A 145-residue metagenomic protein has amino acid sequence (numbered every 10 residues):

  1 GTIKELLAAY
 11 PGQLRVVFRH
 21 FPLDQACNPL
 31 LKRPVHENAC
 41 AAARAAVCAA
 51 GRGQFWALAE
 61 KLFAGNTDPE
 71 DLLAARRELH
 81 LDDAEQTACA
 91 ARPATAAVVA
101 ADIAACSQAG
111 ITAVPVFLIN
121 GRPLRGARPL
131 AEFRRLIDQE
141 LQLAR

Functional and structural regions predicted by a protein language model:
G1-R77, L143: Structural alpha/beta surface segment adjacent to cysteine/selenocysteine redox centers across thiol/disulfide enzymes
G1-Y10, L14, G65, E70-R145: C-terminal cap of thioredoxin/glutaredoxin-like
